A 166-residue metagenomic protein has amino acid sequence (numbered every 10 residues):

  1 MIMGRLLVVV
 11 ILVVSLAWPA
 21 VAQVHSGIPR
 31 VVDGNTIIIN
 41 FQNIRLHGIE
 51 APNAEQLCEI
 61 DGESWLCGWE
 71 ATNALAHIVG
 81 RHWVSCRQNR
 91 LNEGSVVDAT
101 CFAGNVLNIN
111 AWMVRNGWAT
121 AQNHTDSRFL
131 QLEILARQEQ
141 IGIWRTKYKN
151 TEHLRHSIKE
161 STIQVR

Functional and structural regions predicted by a protein language model:
M1-M3: N-terminal secretory signal peptides that target proteins for export/translocation
L6-A17: Bacterial N-terminal signal peptides
W18-R166: Small beta-barrel nucleic-acid-binding modules, primarily SNase/OB-fold domains and secondarily Tudor-like barrels
